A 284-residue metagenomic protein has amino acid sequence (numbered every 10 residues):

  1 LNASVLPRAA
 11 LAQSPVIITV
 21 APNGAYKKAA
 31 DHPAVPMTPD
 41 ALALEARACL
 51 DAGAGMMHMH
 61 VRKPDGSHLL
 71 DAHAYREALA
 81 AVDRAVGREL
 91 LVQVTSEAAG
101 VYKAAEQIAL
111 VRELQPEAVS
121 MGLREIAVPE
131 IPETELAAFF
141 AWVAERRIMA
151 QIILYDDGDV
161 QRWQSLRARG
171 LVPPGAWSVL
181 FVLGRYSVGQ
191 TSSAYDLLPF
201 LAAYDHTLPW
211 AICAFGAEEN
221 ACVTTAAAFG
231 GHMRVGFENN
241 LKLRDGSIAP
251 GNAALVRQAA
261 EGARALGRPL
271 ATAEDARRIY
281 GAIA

Functional and structural regions predicted by a protein language model:
R8-A34: N-terminal small/glycine-rich loop or linker at the start of catalytic domains across soluble metabolic enzymes
V20, S67-V94, F139-R147, L198-T207 (+1 more regions): Alpha-helix-loop-beta-strand connector modules within alpha/beta enzyme cores
A30, G55-A78, V182-G184, N240-D245: Glycine-rich, proline-tolerant flexible connector loops at the mouths of alpha/beta enzymes
P39, H68-P132: Active-site beta->alpha loop and helix N-cap motifs at the rims of alpha/beta catalytic domains
L42, C49, H60, V119 (+4 more regions): Conserved, mostly hydrophobic/aromatic
A54-K63, L90-T95, A276: Short beta-strand segments at enzyme active-site cores
A118-E238, I248-P250, A254: Catalytic alpha/beta core domains of metabolic enzymes, predominantly
R257, E261-A284: Mid-to-C-terminal alpha-helical segments outside catalytic/metal-binding sites
